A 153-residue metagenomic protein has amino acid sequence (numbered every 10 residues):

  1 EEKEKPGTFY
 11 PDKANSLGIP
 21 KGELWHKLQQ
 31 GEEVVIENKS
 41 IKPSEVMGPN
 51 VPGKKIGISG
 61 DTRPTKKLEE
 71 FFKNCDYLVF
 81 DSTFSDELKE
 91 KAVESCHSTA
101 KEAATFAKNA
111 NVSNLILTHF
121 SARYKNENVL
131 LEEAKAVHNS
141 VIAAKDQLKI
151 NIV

Functional and structural regions predicted by a protein language model:
E1-I58, T62-F71, Y77: Active-site-proximal loop/helix segment associated with metal-binding centers of metalloenzymes
P64-V153: Binuclear metal-ion centers of metallo-dependent hydrolases, dominated by the metallo-beta-lactamase
